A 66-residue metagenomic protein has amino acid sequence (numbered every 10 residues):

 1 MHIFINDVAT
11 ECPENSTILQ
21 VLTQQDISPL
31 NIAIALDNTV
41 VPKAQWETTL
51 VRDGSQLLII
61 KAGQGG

Functional and structural regions predicted by a protein language model:
M1-G65: Ubiquitin-like/PB1-type beta-grasp interaction modules and other compact soluble beta-rich domains
